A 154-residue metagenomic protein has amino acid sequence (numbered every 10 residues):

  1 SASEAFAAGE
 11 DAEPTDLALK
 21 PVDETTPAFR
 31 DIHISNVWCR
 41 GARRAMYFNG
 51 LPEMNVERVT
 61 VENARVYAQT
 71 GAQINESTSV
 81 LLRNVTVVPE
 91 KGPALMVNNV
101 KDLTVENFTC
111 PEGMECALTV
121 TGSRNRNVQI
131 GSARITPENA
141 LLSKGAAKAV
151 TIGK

Functional and structural regions predicted by a protein language model:
S1-K154: Extracellular/periplasmic carbohydrate-active domains that bind, remodel, or depolymerize complex polysaccharides
